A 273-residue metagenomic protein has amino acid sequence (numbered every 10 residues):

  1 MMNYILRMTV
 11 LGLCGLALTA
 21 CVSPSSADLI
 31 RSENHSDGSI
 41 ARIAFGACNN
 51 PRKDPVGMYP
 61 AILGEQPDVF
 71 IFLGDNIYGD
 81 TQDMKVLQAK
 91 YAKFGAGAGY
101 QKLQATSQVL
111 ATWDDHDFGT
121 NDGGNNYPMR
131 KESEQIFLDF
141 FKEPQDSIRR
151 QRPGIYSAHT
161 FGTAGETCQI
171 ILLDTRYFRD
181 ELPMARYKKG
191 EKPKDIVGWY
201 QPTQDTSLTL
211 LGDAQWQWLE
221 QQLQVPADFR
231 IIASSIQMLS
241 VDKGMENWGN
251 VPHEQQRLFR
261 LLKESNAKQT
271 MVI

Functional and structural regions predicted by a protein language model:
M1-V10: Bacterial N-terminal signal peptides that target proteins for export
M2, S25-I273: Long, structured stretches of catalytic cores involved in phosphate-ester chemistry, encompassing
T19-A20: C-terminal motif of bacterial Sec signal peptides marking the signal peptidase cleavage site
